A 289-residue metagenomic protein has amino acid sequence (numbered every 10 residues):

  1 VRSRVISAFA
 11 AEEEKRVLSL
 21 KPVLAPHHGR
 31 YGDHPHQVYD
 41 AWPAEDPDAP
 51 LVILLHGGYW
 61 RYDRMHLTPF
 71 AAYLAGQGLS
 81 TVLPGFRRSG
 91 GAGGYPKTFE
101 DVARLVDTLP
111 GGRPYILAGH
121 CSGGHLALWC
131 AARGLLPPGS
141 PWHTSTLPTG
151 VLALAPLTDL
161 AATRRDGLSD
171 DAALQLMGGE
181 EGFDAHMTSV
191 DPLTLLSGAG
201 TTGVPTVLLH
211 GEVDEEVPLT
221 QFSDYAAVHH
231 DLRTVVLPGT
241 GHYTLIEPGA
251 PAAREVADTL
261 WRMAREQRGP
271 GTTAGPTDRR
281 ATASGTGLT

Functional and structural regions predicted by a protein language model:
R2-D46: N-terminal cap/lid segment of alpha/beta-hydrolase-fold proteins
L18, A162-L195: Mobile cap/lid helix-loop segments that gate and shape the active-site cleft of serine hydrolases
Y62-A71, F86: The serine-hydrolase catalytic nucleophile loop
G93-G111: Alpha/beta-hydrolase active-site loop
D107-D166: Primarily recognizes the serine-hydrolase "nucleophile elbow" in alpha/beta-hydrolase and SGNH/GDSL folds
T202, L208-H210, D214: Short beta-strand/loop motif that positions the catalytic acidic residue of the alpha/beta-hydrolase fold
E215-Q221: Conserved alpha/beta-hydrolase "acid-adjacent" motif
T240-P251: Catalytic histidine-centered segment of alpha/beta-hydrolase-like enzymes
